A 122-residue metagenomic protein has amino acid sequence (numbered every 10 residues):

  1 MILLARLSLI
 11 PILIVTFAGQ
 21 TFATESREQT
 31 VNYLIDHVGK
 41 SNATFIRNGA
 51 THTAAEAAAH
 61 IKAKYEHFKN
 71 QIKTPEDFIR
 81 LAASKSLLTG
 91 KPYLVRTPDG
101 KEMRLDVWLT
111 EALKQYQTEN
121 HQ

Functional and structural regions predicted by a protein language model:
M1, F22-A23: Absolute protein N-terminus
M1-L9: Bacterial N-terminal signal peptides that target proteins for export
A23-H67: N-terminal secretory signal peptides
G49-Q122: Compact alpha-helical subdomains of small soluble proteins
